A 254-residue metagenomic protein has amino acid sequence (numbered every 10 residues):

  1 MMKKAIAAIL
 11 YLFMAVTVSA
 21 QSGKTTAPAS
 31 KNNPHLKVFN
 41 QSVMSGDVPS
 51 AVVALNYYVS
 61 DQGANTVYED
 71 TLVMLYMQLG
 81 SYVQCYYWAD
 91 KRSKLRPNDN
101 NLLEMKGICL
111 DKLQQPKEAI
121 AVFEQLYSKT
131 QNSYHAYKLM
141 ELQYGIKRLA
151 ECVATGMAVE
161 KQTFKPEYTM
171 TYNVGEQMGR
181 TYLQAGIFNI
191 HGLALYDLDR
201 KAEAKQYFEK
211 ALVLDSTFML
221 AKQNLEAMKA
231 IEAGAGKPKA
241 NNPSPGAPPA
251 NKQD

Functional and structural regions predicted by a protein language model:
V18-T71, K252-D254: N-terminal leader/linker segments that initiate helical-solenoid repeat arrays
G23-K24, M178-D254: Terminal, low-structured helical/coil segments at or just beyond the last alpha-helical repeat
N40, M74, I108, E141-L142 (+2 more regions): Residue-level recognition of tetratricopeptide repeat
M44-S45, Q78-L79, K112-L113, G145-I146 (+2 more regions): Register position in tetratricopeptide repeats
Y57-Y58, K91-R92, Q125-L126, V159 (+1 more regions): Canonical positions in the second alpha-helix
T71, M105, K138-L139, L183 (+2 more regions): Canonical tetratricopeptide repeat
